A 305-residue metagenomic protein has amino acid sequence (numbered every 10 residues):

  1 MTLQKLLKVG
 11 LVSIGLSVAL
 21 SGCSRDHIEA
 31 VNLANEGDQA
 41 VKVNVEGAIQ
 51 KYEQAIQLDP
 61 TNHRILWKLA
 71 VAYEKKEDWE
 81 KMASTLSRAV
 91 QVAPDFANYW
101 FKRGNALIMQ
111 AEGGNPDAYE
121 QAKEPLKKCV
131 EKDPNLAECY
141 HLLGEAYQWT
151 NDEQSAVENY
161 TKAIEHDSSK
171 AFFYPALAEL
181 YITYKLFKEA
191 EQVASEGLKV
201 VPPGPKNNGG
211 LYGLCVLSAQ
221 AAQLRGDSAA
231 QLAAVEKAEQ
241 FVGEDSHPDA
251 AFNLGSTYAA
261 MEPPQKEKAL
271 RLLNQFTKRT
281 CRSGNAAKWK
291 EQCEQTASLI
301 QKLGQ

Functional and structural regions predicted by a protein language model:
G22-K68, K75, Q301, Q305: N-terminal leader/linker segments that initiate helical-solenoid repeat arrays
E36-D38, V71, N105, E112 (+5 more regions): Residue-level recognition of tetratricopeptide repeat
A40-V41, E74, F101, I108 (+6 more regions): Position-specific recognition of the canonical hydrophobic site in helix A of tetratricopeptide repeat
K42-K51, K76-R88, A111-K128, T150-K162 (+3 more regions): Structural signature of tandem alpha-helical TPR/SEL1-like repeats, specifically the intra-repeat loop/turn
L58, V92, K132, H166 (+3 more regions): Structural marker of alpha-solenoid helical repeat scaffolds
N62, F96, L136, K170 (+4 more regions): Residue-level recognition of tetratricopeptide repeat
I65, Y99, C139, F173 (+4 more regions): TPR alpha-solenoid repeat register
